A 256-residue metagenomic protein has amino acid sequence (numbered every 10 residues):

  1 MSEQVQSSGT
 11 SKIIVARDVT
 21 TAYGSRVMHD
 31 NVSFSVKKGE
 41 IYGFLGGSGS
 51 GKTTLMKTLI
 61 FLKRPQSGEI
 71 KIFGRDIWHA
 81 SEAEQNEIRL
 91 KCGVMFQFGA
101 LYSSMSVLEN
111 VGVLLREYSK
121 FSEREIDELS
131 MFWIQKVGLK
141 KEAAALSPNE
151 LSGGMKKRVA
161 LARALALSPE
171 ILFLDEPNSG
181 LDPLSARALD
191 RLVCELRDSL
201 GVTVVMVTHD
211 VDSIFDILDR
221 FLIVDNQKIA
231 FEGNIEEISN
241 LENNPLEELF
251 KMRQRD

Functional and structural regions predicted by a protein language model:
I60: Helix-to-loop junction immediately C-terminal to a conserved catalytic motif
R124-E142: Conserved ABC ATPase "signature" region
S147-L151, M155: Conserved ABC ATPase signature
S168: Conserved catalytic motifs of ABC-family nucleotide-binding domains
L172-D175: Catalytic Walker B motif of ABC-type/P-loop ATPase nucleotide-binding domains
